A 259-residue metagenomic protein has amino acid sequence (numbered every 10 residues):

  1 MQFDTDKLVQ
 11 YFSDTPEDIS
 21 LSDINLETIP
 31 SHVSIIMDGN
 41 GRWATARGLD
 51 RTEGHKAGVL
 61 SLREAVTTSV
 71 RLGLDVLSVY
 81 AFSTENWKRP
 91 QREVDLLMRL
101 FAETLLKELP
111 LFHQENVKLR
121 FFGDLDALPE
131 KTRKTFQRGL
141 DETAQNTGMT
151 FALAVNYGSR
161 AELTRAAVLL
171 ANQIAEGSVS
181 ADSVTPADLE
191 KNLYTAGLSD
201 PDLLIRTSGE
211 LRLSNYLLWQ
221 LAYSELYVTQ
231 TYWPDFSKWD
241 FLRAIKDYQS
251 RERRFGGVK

Functional and structural regions predicted by a protein language model:
M1-K259: Flexible, compositionally biased loop and terminal segments
